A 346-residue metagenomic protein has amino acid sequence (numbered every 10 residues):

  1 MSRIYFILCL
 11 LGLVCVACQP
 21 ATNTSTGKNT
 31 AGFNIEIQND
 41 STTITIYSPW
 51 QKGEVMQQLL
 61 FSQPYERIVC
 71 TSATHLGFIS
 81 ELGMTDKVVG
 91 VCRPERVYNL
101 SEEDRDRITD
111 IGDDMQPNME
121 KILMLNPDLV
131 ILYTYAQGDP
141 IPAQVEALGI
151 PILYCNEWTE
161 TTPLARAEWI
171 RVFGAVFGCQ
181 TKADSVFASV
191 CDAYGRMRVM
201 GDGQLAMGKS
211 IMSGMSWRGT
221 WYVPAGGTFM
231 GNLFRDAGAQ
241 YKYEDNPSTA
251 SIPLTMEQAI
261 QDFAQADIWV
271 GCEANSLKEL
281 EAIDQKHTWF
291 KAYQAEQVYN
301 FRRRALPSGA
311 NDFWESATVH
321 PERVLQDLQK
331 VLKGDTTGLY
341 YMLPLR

Functional and structural regions predicted by a protein language model:
M1-T26: Bacterial Sec-dependent N-terminal signal peptides
C18-L76, K182-M212, K278-E281, Q294 (+2 more regions): Bacterial Sec-exported substrate-binding components of ABC uptake systems
I46-G53, F61-M124, L129-Y135: A short, structured surface patch at a secondary-structure boundary
P64-R67, F78, R107-D113, L129-L132 (+6 more regions): Second-shell loop/turn segments in exported
E66-R67, E160-S185, G271-R346: Structured C-terminal subdomain patch of bacterial secreted/periplasmic proteins
V69, D113-P117, Y135-D139, E160-A167 (+4 more regions): Soluble non-cytosolic domains of exported or imported proteins
P94-N99, G138-I141, N156-R171, G208-N232: Extracytoplasmic ligand-binding site segments that recognize negatively charged/polar headgroups
V199-D284: Flexible, glycine-rich surface segments
